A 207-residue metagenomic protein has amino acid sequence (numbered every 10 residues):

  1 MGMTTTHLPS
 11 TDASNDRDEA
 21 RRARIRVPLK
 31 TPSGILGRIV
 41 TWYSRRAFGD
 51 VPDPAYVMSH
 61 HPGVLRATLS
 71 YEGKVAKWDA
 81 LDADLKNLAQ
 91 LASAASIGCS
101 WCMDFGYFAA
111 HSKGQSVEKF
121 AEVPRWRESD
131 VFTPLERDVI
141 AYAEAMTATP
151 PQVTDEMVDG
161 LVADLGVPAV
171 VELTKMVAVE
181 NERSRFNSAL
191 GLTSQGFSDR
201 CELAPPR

Functional and structural regions predicted by a protein language model:
G2-A83, A204-R207: Mobile cap/lid helix-loop segments that border enzyme active or cofactor-binding sites and regulate substrate access
G63-L65, M103-E122: Iron-sulfur (Fe-S) cluster-binding segments and ferredoxin-like electron-carrier domains, especially [2Fe-2S]
L81-D82, S116-V117, G166-V167: Helix N-cap / loop-to-helix initiation motif
L88-F105, A121, V171-S188: N-terminal hydrophobic signal/anchor transmembrane helix of membrane proteins
V123-P134: Acidic/His metal-coordination segments adjacent to aromatic residues that form catalytic metal sites in metalloenzymes
P134-M176: Acidic/histidine-rich alpha-helical segments that form the ligand environment of transition-metal centers
V167-R207: Preference for long, well-ordered alpha-helical segments
